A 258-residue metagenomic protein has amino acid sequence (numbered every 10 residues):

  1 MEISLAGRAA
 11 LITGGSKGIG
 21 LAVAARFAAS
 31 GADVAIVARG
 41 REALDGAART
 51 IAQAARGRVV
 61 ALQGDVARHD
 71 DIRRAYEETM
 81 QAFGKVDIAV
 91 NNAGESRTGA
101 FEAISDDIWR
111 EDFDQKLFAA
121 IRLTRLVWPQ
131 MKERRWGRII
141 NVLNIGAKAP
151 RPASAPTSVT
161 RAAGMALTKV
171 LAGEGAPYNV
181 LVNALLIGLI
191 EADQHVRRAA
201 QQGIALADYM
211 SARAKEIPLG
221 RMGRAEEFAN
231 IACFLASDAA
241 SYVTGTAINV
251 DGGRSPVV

Functional and structural regions predicted by a protein language model:
M1-E2, A149, C233, T244-V258: Short C-terminal tail/terminal secondary-structure segment of NAD(P)H-dependent dehydrogenase/reductase domains
A9, S16-K17: Conserved glycine-rich cofactor-binding loop
R73, Q81, S96-R110, A153-P156: Conserved mid-core segment of classical short-chain dehydrogenase/reductases
A100-F101, S105-F113, I139, H195 (+2 more regions): Substrate-binding pocket helix/loop in short-chain dehydrogenase/reductase
P129, G173-E174, S241: Alpha-helical segment proximal to the catalytic Tyr-Lys
I140-A163, T168-P177, L189: Catalytic loop of short-chain dehydrogenase/reductase
A176, L181, V243-G245: Short, small/polar-rich loop/turn modules that mediate ligand/substrate recognition or access, typified
